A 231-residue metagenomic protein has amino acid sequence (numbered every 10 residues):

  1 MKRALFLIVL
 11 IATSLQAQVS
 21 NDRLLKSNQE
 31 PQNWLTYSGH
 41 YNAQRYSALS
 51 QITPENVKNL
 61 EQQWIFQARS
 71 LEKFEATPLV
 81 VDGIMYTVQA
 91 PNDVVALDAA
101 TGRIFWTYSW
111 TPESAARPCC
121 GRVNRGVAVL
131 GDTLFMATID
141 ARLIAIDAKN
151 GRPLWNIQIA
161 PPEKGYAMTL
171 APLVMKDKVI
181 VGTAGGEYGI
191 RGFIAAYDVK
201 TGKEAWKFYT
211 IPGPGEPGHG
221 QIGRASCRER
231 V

Functional and structural regions predicted by a protein language model:
V9-A17: Hydrophobic h-region of N-terminal signal peptides that target proteins for export in Gram-negative bacteria
V19-Q62, G215-G220: Blade/loop signatures of beta-propeller domains
Q63, R103-T107, R152-N156, A205-W206: A structural motif specific to WD40 beta-propellers
F66-T77, T107-A128, N156-A171, Y188 (+1 more regions): Extracytoplasmic beta-rich repeat domains
D98-T101, T111, D147-N150, V199-T201: Short loop/turn segments that connect beta-strands within beta-propeller blades
